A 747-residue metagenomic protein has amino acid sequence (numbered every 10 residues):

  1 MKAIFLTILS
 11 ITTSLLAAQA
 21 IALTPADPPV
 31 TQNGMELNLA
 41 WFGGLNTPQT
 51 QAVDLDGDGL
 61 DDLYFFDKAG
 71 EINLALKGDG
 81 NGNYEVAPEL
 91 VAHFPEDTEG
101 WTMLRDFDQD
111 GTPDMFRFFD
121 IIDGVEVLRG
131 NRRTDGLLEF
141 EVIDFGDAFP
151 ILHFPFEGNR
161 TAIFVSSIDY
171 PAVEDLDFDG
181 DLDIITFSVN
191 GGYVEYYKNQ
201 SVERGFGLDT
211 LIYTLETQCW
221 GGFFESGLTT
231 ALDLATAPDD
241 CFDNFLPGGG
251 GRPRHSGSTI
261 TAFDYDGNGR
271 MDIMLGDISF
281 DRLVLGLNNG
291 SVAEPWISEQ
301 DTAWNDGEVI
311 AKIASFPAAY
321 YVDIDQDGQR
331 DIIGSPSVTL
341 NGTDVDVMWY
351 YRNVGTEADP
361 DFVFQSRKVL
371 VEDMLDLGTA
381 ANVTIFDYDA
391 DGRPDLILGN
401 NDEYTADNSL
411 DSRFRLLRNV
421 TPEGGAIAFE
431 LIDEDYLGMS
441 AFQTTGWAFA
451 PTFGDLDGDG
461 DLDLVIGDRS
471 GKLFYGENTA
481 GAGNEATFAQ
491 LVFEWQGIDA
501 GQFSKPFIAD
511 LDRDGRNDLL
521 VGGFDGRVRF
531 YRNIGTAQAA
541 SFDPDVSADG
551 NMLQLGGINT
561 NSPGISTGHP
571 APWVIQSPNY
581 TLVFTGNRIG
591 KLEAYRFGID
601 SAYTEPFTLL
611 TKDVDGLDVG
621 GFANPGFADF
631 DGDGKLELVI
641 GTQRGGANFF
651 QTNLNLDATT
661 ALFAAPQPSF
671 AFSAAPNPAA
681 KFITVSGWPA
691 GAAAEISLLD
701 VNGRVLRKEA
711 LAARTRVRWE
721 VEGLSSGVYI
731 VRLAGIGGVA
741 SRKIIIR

Functional and structural regions predicted by a protein language model:
M1-L23, L662-A664: Bacterial Sec-dependent N-terminal signal peptides
A3-T7, I11, T444, D499 (+2 more regions): Generic alpha-helix initiation/capping and coil-helix boundary signal
L6, L15, A665-A675, A679-R747: C-terminal outer-membrane/trafficking sorting elements
T7, I11-S14, F145-G146, F154 (+7 more regions): Compositionally biased, intrinsically disordered low-complexity segments
Q19-L662: Beta-propeller-forming repeat regions
